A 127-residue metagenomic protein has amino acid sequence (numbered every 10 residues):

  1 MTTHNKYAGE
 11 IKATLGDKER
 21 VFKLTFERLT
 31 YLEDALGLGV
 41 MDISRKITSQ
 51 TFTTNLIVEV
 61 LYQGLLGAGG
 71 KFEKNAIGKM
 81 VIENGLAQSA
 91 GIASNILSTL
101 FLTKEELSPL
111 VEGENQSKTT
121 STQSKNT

Functional and structural regions predicted by a protein language model:
M1-T14, L38-K46, K71-T127: Charged interaction scaffolds used for protein-protein
D17-E19: Glycine-centered positions within short beta-strands or beta-hairpins
F22-L24: Short capping micro-motif at the N-terminus of alpha-helices
F26-I43: Short, surface-exposed, low-complexity cationic segments
S49: Conserved aromatic-histidine-acidic binding/catalytic patches
F52: Structured soluble/peripheral alpha/beta segments that form catalytic or ligand/cofactor-binding pockets
V58-G67, G91-I96: Short, hydrophobic/amphipathic alpha-helical patches that form generic packing surfaces within helical domains
